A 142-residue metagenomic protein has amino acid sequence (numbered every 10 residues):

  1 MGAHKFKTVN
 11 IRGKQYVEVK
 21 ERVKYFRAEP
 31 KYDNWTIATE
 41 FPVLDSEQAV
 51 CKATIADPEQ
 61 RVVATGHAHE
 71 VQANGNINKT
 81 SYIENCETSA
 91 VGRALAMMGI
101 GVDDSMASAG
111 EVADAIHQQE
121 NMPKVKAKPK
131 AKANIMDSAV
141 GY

Functional and structural regions predicted by a protein language model:
M1-Y142: Polyanion-binding surfaces on beta-sheet-dominated domains and ring/shell assemblies
